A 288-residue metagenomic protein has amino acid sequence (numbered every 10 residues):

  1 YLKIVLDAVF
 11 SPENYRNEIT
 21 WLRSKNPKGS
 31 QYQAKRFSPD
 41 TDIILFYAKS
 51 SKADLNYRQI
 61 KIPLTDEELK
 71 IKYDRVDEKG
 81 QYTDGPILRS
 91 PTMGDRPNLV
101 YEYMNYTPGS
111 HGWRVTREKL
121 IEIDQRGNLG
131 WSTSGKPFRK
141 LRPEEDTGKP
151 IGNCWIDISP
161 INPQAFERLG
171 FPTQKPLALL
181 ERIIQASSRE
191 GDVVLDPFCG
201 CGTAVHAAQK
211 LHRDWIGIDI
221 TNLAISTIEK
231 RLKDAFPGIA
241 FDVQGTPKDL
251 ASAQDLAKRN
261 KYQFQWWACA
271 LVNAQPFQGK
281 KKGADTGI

Functional and structural regions predicted by a protein language model:
Y1-T227: Core catalytic lobe of class I
N14, I239, T286: Residue-level signal for beta-strand positions within conserved beta-sheet cores that form or flank
P27, I216-R259: Cysteine-dependent PTP/DSP-like catalytic domain, specifically the C-terminal lobe
N128, L232-F236, A268-P276: Conserved NTP-handling cores and scaffolds of large molecular machines
L141, G200, Q244-D249, G283-G287: A glycine-rich phosphate-binding loop feature that marks nucleotide/adenosyl-phosphate handling sites
P150-N153, P237, K280: Proline-centered turn/helix-capping motifs that create local helix->coil transitions or kinks
K175-A178, R259, Q263: A generic alpha-helix signature
N260-I288: Catalytic centers of nucleases
